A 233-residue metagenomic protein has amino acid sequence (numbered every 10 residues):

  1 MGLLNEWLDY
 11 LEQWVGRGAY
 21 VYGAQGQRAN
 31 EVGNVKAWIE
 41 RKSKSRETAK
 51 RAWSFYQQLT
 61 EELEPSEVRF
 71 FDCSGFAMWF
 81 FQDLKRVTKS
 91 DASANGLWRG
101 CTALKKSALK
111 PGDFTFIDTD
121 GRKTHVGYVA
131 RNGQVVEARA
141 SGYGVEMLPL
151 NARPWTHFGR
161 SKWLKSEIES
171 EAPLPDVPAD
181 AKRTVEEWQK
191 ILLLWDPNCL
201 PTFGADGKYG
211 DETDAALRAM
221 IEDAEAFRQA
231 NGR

Functional and structural regions predicted by a protein language model:
M1-L84, D120, V136-A138, K162-A172: N-terminal capping segments
G2-W7, L63, M78, K85-L150 (+1 more regions): ...with weaker cross-activation on analogous glycine-rich loops/strands in unrelated enzymes
G18-G26, V87-N95, P201-A205: Surface-exposed patches in mature extracellular/periplasmic domains of secreted proteins
G23-Q25, K105, K110, Y209-D214: Short, well-ordered surface patches within globular domains
R153-L174, D223: Low-complexity, Gly/Ser/Thr/Pro-rich intrinsically disordered linker/tail segments
A172-E186, K190-R233: Short acidic, glycine/serine/threonine-rich helix-capping segments at coil-helix boundaries
